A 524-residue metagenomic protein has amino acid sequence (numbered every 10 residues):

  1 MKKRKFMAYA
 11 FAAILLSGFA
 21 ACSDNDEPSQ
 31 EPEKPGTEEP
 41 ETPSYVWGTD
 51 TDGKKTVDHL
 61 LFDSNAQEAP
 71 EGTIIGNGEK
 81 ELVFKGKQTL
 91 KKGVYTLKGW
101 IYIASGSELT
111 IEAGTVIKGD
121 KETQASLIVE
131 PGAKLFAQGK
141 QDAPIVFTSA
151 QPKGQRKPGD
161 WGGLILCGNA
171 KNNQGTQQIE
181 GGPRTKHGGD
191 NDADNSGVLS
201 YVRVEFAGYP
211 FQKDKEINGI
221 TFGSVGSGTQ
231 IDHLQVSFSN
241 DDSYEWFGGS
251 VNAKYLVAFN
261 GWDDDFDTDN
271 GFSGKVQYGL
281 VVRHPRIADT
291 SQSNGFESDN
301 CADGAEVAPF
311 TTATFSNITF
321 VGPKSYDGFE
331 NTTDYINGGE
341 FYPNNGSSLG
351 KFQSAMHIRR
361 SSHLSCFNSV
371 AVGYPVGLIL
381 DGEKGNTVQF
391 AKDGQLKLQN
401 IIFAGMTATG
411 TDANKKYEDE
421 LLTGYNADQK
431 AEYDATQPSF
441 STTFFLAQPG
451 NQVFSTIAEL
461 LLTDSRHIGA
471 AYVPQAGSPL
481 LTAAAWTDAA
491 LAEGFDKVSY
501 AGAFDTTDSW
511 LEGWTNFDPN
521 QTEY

Functional and structural regions predicted by a protein language model:
M1-A10: Bacterial N-terminal signal peptides that target proteins for export
A10-L16: Hydrophobic helical h-region of N-terminal Sec-dependent signal peptides in bacterial secretory/periplasmic proteins
S17-A21: C-terminal motif of bacterial Sec signal peptides marking the signal peptidase cleavage site
S23-Y524: Beta-strand/loop edge motif enriched in small/polar residues
